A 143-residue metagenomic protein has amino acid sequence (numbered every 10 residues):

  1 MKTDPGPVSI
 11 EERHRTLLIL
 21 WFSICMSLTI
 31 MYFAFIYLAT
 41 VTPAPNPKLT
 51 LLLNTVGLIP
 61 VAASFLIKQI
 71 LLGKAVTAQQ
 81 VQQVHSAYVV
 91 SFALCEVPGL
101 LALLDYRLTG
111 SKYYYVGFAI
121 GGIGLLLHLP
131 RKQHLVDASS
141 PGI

Functional and structural regions predicted by a protein language model:
M1-E11, I143: Short, Lys/Arg-rich, polar N-terminal cytosolic tail immediately upstream of the first transmembrane signal-anchor
T16-Y37: The first (N-terminal) embedded transmembrane alpha-helix
F35-L49: Short, hydrophobic transmembrane alpha-helix segments
N46-P60: Alpha-helical transmembrane segments
L66-Q83: Membrane-helix interface/capping segments
I70-K74, Q133-I143: A cytosolic-side transmembrane-helix exit/cap motif
A87-G110: C-terminal halves and exits of single transmembrane alpha-helices
G110-V136: Hydrophobic alpha-helical transmembrane segments and immediately flanking/interface helices in integral membrane
